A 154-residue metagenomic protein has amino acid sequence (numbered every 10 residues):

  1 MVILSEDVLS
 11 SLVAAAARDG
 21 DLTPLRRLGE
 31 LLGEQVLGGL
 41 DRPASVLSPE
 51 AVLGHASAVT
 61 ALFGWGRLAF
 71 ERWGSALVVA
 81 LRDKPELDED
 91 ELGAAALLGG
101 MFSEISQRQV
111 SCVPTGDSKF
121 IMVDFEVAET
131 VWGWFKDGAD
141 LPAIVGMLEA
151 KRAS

Functional and structural regions predicted by a protein language model:
M1-G93, S111-S154: N-terminal accessory segment detector
G93-R108: Short, non-transmembrane amphipathic alpha-helical segments
